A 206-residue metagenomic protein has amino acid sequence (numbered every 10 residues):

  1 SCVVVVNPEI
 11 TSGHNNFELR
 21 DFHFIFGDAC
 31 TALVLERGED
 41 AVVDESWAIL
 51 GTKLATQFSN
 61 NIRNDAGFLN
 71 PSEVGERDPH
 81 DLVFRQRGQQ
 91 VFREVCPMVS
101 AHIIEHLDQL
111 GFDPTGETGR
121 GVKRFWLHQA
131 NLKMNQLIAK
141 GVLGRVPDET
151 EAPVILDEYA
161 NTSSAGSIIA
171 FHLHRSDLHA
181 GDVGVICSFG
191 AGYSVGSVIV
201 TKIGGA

Functional and structural regions predicted by a protein language model:
S1-V3, R20-D21, A29-C30, D44-E45 (+3 more regions): Short coil/turn connectors at secondary-structure junctions
C2-D21, G51-V74, L132-K140, N161-I169 (+1 more regions): Active-site-adjacent elements of ketosynthase-type condensing enzymes
V4-V6, L33-L35, W126, V185-C187: Structural motif
N7-I10, V74-L82, G111-P114, L143-E149: Short amphipathic alpha-helical segments, especially helix-boundary/capping motifs
F17-P97, A101, E105, K202-A206: Condensing-enzyme catalytic core mediating Claisen C-C bond formation in acyl metabolism
C96, S100, T118-A206: Claisen-condensing/thiolase-fold acyl-transfer catalytic domains that form or cleave C-C bonds in fatty acid
Q109-G121: Flexible, glycine/charged-enriched surface loops at secondary-structure junctions
